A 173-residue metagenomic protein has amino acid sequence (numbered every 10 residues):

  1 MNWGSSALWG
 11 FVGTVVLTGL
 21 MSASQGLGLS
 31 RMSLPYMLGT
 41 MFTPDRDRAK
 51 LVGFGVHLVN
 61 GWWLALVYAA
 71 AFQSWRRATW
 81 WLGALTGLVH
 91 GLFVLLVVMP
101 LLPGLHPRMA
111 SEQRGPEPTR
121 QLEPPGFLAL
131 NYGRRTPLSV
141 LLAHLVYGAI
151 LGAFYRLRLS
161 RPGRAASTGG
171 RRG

Functional and structural regions predicted by a protein language model:
M1-G173: Juxtamembrane/disordered regions of integral membrane proteins
